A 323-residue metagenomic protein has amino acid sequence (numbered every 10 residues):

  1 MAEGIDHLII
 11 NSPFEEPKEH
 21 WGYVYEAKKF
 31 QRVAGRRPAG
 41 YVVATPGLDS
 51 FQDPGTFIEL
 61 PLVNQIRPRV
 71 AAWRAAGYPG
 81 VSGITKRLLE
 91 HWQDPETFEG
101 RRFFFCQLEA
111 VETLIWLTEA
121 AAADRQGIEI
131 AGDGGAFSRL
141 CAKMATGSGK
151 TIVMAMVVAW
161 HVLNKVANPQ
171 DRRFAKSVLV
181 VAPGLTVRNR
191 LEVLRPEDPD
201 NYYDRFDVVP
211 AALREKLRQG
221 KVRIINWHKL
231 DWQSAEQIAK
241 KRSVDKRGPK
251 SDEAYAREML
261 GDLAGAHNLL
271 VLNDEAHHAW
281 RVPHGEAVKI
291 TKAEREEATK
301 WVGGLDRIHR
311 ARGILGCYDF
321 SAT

Functional and structural regions predicted by a protein language model:
M1-T323: RecA-like P-loop NTPase motor core of helicase/translocase proteins
